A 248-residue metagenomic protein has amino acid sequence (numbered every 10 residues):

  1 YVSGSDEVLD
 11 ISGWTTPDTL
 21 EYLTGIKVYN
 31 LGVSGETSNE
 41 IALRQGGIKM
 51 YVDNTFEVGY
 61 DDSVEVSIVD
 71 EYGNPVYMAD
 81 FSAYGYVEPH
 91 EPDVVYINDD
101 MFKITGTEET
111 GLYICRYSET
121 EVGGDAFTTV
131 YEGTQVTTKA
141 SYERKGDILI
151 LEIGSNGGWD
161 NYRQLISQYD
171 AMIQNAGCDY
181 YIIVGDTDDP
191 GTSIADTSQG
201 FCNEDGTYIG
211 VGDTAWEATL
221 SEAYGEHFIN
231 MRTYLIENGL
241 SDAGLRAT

Functional and structural regions predicted by a protein language model:
Y1-P17, S34-S38: Catalytic nucleophile-elbow at a beta strand-turn-alpha helix junction centered on a G-D-S/GDSL motif, marking
V2-S3, V28-G32, E152, V184: Active-site neighborhood of phospho(di)ester-bond hydrolases with catalytic His/Asp-centered motifs
W14-L23, A42-T248: Alpha-helical cap/lid subdomain in secreted, periplasmic, or secretory-pathway luminal O-acyl-processing enzymes
L23-E40, V130: A short beta-strand-loop structural module common to alpha/beta enzyme folds
